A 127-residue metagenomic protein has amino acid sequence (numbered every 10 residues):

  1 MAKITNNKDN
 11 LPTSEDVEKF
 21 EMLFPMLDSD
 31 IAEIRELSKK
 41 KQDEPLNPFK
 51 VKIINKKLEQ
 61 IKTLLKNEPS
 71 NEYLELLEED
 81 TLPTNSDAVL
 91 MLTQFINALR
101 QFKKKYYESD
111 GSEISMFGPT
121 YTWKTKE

Functional and structural regions predicted by a protein language model:
M1-P45: Short terminal alpha-helical segments
M1-T5, I61, E127: Polar low-complexity intrinsically disordered regions
T5, E15, P48-V51, E72 (+1 more regions): A generic alpha-helix propensity feature with a strong bias for hydrophobic helices
N7-N10, K56, T81, G111: Short linear motifs in intrinsically disordered/low-complexity regions
E15, K19-S29, E33, I53-L64 (+1 more regions): Charged, amphipathic alpha-helical oligomerization/scaffolding segments
S29-L77: Amphipathic alpha-helical interaction modules
D80-E127: Amphipathic alpha-helical binding modules
